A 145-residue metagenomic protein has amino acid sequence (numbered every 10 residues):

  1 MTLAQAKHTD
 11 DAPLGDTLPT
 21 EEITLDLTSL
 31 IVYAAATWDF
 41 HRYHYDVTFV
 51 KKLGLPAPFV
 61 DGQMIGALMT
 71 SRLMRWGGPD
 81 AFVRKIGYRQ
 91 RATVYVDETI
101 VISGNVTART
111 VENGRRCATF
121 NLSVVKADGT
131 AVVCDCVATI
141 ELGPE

Functional and structural regions predicted by a protein language model:
M1-L18, T93-E145: HotDog/MaoC-like acyl-thioester-processing domains
T2-V60: Catalytic strand-loop segment that frames the active site of acyl-thioester-processing enzymes
I31, F49, K85, N113-G114: Sparse recognition of residues in long alpha-helices and their boundaries
L53-T107: Hydrophobic beta-strand-centered segment that forms part of the acyl-chain substrate-binding groove
